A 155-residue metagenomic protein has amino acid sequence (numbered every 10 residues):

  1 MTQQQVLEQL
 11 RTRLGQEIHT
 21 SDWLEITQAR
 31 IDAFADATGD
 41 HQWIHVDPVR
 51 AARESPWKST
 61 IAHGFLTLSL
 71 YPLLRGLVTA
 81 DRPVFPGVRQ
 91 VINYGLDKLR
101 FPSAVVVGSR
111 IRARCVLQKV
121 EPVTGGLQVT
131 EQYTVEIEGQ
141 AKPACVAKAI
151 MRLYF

Functional and structural regions predicted by a protein language model:
M1-R13, F101-F155: HotDog/MaoC-like acyl-thioester-processing domains
T2-N93: Hot-dog-fold acyl-thioester-processing enzymes
K58, L96, P102-S103: Short, surface-exposed secondary-structure edge patches
I92-D97, A113: Short beta-strand or tight-loop elements that sit immediately N-terminal to catalytic metal-binding acidic residues
